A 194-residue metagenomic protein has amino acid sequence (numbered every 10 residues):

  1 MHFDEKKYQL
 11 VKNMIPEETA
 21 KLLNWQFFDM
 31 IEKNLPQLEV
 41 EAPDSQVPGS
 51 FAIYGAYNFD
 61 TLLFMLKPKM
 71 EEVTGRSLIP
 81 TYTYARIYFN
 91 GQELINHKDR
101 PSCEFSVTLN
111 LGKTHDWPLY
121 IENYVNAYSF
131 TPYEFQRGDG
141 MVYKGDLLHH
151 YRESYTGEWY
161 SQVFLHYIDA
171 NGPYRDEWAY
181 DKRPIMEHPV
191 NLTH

Functional and structural regions predicted by a protein language model:
M1, T193-H194: Short, Lys/Arg-enriched, disordered terminal segments
M1-T74: Non-heme Fe(II)/2-oxoglutarate
H2-E5, I79, W159: A short, polar/charged loop/turn motif at coil->beta-strand junctions and beta-hairpin connectors
L10-V11, I79-P80, V142-Y143, F164: A structural signal for short, well-ordered beta-strand segments and their strand-loop junctions that often border
Q46, F51-Y54, L62-Y120: Conserved double-stranded beta-helix
N90-L147, W159-V163, I168-R183: Catalytic core of non-heme Fe(II) oxygenases with the double-stranded beta-helix
R152-G157: Short proline/glycine-enriched turn/loop segments at secondary-structure junctions
Y180-T193: Glycine- and charge-enriched low-complexity intrinsically disordered segments
